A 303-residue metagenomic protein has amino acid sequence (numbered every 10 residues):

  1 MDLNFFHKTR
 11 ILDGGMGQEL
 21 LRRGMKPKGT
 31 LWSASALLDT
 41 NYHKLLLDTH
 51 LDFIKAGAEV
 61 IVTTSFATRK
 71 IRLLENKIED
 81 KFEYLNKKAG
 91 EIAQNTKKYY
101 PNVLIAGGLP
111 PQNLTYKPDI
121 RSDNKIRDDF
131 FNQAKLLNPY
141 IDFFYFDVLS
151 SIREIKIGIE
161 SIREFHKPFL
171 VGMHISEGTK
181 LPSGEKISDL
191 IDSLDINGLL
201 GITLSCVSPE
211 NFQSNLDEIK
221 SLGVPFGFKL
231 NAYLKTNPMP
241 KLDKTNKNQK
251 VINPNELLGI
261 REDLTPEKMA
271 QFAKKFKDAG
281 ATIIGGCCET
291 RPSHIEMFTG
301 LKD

Functional and structural regions predicted by a protein language model:
M1-D303: Domain-level signal for soluble alpha/beta catalytic cores
